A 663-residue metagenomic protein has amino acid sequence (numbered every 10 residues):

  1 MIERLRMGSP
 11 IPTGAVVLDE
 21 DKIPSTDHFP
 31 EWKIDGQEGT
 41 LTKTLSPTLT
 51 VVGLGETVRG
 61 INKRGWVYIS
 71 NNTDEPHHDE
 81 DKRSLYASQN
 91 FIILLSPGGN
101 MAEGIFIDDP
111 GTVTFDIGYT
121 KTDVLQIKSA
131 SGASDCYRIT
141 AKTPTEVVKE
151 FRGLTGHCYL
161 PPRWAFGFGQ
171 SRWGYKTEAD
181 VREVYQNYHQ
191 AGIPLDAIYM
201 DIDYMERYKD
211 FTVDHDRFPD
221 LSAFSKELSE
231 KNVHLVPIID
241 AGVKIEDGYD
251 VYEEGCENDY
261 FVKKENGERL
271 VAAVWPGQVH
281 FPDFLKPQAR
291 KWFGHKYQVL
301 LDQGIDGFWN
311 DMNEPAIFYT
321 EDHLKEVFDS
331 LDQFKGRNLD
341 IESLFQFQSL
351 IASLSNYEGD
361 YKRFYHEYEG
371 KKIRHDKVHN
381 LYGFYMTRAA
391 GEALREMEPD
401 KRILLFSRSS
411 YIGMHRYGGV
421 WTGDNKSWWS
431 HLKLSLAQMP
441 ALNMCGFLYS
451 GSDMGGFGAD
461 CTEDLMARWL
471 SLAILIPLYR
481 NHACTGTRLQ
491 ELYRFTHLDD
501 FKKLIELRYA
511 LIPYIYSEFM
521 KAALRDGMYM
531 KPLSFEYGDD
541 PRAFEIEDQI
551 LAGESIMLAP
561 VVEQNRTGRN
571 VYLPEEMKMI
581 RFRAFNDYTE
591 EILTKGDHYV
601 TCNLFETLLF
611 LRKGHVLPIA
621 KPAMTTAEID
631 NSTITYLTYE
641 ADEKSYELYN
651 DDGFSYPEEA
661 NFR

Functional and structural regions predicted by a protein language model:
M1-P162, R172-W173, E178, Y185-Q190 (+3 more regions): Catalytic and substrate-binding clefts that recognize carbohydrates or anionic sugar/phosphate headgroups
F29, Y86-N90, N100-A102, P110 (+11 more regions): Extracellular structured ligand-interaction cores
G36, K43-L45, I93-L95, F106-D109 (+10 more regions): Glycine-rich, histidine-containing beta strand-loop boundary motifs that form or position
P47-T48, R64, D79-D81, L381 (+6 more regions): Catalytic core of carbohydrate-active enzymes
V67-S70, L85-S88, R182, R290 (+4 more regions): Short, hydrophobic/amphipathic alpha-helical packing segments that form internal helix faces or helix-helix interfaces
D81-K82, C158-P161, S171-P219, S225: A conserved hydrophobic secondary-structure block that centers on an alpha-helix together with its immediately flanking
F91, F151, Y188, L228 (+5 more regions): A residue-level signal for conserved active-site and pocket-lining positions in enzyme catalytic cores
P194-F501, E536-Y537: Aromatic- and carboxylate-enriched substrate-binding clefts and catalytic-loop regions of carbohydrate-active enzymes
